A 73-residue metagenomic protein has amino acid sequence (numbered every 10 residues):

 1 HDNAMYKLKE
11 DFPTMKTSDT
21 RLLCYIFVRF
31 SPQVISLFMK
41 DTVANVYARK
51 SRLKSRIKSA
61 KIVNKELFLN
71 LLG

Functional and structural regions predicted by a protein language model:
D2-G73: Cytosolic nucleotide-binding catalytic cores of signal-transduction proteins
